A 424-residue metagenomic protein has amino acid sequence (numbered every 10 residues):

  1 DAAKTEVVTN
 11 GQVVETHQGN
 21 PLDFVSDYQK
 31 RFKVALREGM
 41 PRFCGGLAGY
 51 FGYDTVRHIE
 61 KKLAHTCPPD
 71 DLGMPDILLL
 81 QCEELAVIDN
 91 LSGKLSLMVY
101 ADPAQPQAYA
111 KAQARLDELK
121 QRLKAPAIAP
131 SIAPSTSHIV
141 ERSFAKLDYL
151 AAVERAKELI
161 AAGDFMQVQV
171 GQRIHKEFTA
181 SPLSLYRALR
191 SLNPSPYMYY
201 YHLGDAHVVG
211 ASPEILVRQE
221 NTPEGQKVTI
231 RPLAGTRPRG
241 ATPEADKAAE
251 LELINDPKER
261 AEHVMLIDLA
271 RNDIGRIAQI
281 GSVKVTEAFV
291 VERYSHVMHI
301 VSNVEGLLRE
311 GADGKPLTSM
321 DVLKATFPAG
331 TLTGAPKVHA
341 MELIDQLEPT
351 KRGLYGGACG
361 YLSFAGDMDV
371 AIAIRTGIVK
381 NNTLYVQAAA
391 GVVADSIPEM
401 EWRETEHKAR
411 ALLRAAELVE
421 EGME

Functional and structural regions predicted by a protein language model:
D1-E424: Extended alpha-helical targeting/anchoring segments, especially N-terminal organellar/secretory targeting helices
